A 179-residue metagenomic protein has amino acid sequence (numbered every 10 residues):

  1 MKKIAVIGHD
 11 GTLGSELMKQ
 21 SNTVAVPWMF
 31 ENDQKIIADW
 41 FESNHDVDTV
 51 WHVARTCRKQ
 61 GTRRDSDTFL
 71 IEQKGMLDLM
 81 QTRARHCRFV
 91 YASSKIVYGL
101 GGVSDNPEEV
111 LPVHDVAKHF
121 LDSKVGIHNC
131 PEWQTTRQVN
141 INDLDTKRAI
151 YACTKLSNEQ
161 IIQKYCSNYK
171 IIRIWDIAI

Functional and structural regions predicted by a protein language model:
K3-S21: N-terminal Rossmann NAD(P)H-binding glycine-rich loop of SDR-like oxidoreductase domains
I7, V50-T56, F89-K95, I172-I174: SDR active-site strand-loop-helix element
N22-F41: Adenosine-cofactor binding site in Rossmann-like domains, unifying the SAM/SAH pocket of S-adenosylmethionine-dependent
I37-I71, V97-L100: NAD(P)H-binding glycine-rich loop region in Rossmannoid oxidoreductase-like domains and their noncatalytic homologs
T56-R58, K95-G99, R148, W175-A178: Active-site segment of SDR-like NAD(P)-dependent oxidoreductases
D67-D78, D145, A149, C153-T154: Glycine-rich NAD(P)-binding loop of the Rossmann-fold in SDR/ketoreductase-type enzymes
D78-R148, K170: Conserved Rossmann-fold NAD(P)-dependent oxidoreductase catalytic core, especially the SDR/UDP-sugar
S93-S94, E132, L156-I179: Conserved beta-loop-beta element that borders a ligand/cofactor-binding pocket
